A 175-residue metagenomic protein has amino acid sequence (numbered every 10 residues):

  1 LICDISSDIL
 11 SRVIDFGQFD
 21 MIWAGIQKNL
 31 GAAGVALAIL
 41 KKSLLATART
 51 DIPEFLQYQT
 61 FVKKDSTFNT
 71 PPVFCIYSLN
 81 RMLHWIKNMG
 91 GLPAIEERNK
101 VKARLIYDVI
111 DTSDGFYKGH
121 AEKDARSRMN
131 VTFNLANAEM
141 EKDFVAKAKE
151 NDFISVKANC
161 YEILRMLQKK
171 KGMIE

Functional and structural regions predicted by a protein language model:
L1-I14: Catalytic PLP-binding core of fold-type I/II PLP enzymes
I2, F16-Q27: Conserved active-site segment immediately N-terminal to the catalytic lysine that forms the internal aldimine
V13-G17, K28-A32, K123-D124, N159-Y161: Solvent-exposed alpha-helices and their adjacent loops that cap or buttress functional pockets in soluble metabolic
I14, R49-Y58, F153-A158: Acidic-glycine-rich active-site phosphate/pyrophosphate-binding loop
G17-F19, A33-V35, N151, I163-L164: Short coil/turn connectors at secondary-structure junctions
M21-W23, L37-I39, N130-T132: Conserved hydrophobic/aromatic beta-strand scaffold that supports enzyme active sites
I26-Y107, E122: Active-site C-terminal subdomain of aminotransferase-like
D111, G115-E175: Conserved C-terminal alpha-helix-loop-beta "cap" of PLP-dependent enzymes that closes/shapes the active-site mouth
